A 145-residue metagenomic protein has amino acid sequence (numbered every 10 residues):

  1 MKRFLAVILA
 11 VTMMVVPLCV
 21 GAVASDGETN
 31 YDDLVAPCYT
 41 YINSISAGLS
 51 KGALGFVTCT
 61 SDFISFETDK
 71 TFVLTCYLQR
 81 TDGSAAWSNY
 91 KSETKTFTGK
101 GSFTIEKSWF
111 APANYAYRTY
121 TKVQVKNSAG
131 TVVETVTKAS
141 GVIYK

Functional and structural regions predicted by a protein language model:
M1-V7: Positively charged n-region of N-terminal signal peptides that target proteins for export
V15-L34: Sec-dependent signal peptide cleavage junction
C38-C76: Short, surface-exposed binding/anchoring microloops in extracellular/periplasmic proteins
F56, T71, P112-Y120: Extracellular Ig-like/FN3 beta-sandwich strand-entry sites
S61, S102-F110: Exposed aromatic-hydrophobic patches
V73-S88, V123: Short beta-strand segments and strand-loop junctions that repeat across beta-rich extracellular domains
C76, A86-K100, K138-A139: Solvent-exposed serine/threonine-rich low-complexity stretches and specific carbohydrate-binding patches
G130-K145: Short beta-strand elements
